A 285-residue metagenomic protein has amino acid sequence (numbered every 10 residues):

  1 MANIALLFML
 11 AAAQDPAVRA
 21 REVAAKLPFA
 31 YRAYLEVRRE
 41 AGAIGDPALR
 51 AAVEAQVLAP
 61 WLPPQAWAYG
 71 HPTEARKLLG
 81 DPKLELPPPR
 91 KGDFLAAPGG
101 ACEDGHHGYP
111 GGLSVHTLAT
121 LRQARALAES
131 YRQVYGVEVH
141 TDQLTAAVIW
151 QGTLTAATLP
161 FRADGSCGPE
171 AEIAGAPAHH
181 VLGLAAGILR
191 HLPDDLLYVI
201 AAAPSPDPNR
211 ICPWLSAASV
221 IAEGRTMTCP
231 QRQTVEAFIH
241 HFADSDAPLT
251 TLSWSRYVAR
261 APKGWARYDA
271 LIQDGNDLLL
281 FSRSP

Functional and structural regions predicted by a protein language model:
I4-A13: Hydrophobic alpha-helical targeting segments used for export or membrane insertion
L6, R125, I188: Residue-level marker of positions within ordered structural domains that often coincide with functionally constrained
D15-G168: Acidic/His-rich, divalent-metal-binding segments that scaffold phosphate/diphosphate chemistry
D104, Y109, V115, R132-R260 (+1 more regions): Divalent metal-dependent catalytic cores for phosphoryl transfer on phosphate-bearing substrates
S255-P285: Non-catalytic terminal regions of proteins
